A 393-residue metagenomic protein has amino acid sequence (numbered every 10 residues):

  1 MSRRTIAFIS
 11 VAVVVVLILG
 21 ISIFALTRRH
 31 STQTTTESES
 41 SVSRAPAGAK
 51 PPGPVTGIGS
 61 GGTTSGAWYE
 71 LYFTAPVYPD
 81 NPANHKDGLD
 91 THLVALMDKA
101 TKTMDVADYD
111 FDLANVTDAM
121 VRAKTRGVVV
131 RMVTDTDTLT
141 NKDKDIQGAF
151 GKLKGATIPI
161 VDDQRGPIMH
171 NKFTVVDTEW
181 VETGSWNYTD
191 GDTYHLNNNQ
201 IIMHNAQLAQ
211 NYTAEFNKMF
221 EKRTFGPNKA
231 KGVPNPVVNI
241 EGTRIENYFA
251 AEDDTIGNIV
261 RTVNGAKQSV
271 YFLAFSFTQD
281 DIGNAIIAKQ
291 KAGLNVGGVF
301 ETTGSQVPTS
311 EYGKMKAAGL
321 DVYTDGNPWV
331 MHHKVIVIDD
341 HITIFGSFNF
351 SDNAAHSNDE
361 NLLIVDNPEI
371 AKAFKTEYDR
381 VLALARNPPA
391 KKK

Functional and structural regions predicted by a protein language model:
S2-V161, P167-I168, V175-K393: Charged, low-complexity intrinsically disordered terminal segments
